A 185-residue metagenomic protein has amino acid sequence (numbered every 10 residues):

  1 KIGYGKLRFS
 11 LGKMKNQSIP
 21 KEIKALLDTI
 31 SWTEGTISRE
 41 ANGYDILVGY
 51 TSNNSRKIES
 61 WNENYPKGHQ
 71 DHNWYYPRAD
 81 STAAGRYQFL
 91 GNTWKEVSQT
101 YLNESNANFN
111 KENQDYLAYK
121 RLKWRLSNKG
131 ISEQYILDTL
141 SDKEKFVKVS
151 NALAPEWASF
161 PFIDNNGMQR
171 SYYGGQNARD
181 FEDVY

Functional and structural regions predicted by a protein language model:
I2-A107, Y116-Y185: Cell-wall polysaccharide-cleaving catalytic domain and substrate-binding groove, primarily in peptidoglycan/chitin
